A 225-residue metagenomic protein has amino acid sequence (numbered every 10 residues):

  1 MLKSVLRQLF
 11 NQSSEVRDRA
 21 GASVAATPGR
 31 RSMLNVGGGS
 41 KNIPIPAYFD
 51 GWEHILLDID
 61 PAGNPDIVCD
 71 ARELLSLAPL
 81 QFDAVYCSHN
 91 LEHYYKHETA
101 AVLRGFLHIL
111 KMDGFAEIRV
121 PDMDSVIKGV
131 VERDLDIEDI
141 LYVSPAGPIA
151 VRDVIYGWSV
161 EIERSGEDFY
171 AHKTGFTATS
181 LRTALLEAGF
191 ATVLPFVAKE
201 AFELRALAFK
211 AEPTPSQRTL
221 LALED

Functional and structural regions predicted by a protein language model:
M1-P28: Membrane-proximal basic amphipathic "stem/tether" segments
V16, Y86, E161-S165: General secondary-structure edge motif
R17, M33, T177-A178: A structural signal for well-ordered alpha-helical scaffolds and beta->alpha junctions
S23-T27, P46-A47, V197-A198: A general structural signal for short secondary-structure junctions and capping/turn motifs
A25, P79, K173: Residue-level marker of regulatory loop/turn positions in helix-turn-helix DNA-binding domains and in histidine
R31-K128, A206-K210: Conserved SAM-binding loop
E98-L107, K111, F115-D225: S-adenosyl-L-methionine-dependent methyltransferase catalytic module, highlighting the catalytic core
